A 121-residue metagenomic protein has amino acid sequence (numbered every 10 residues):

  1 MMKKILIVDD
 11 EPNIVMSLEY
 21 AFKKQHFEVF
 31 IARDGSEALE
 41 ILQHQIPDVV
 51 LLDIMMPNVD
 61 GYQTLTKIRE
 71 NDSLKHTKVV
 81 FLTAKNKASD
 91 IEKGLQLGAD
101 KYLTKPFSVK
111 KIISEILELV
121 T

Functional and structural regions predicted by a protein language model:
P12-F30, L119: Two-component/phosphorelay signaling modules centered on CheY-like receiver
E19, Q63, N86-L103, K111-S114: Alpha4 helix (beta4-alpha4-beta5 surface) of REC/receiver domains from two-component response regulators
I31-V49: Acidic, metal-coordinating helix/loop segments flanking the phosphotransfer/catalytic sites of two-component signaling
R33-E37, D60-T66: Acidic catalytic/metal-coordinating carboxylates
I46-D48, S73-K78: His-Asp phosphorelay/catalytic-motif detector in bacterial-type signaling
M56: Receiver (REC) domain active-site loop signature in two-component systems and cognate sites in sensor histidine kinases
S108: Receiver (REC) domain switch/active-site region of two-component response regulators
